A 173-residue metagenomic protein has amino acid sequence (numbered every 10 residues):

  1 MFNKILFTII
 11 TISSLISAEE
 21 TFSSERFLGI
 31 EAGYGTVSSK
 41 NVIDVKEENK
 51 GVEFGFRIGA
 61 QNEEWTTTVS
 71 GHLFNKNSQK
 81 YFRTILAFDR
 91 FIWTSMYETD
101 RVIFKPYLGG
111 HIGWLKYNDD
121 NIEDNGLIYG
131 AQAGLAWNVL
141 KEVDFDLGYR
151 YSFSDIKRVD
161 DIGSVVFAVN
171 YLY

Functional and structural regions predicted by a protein language model:
M1-F27: Cleavable N-terminal export/targeting peptides
S17-L73, I112, S164-L172: Short glycine/proline- and aromatic-enriched beta-strand/turn motifs that initiate or cap beta-hairpins
E19-R26, W93-K105, V139-V143: Short loop/turn motifs that connect adjacent beta-strands in outer-membrane beta-barrel proteins
S24-R26, E48-F54, K80-T84, F104 (+2 more regions): Residues that define the transmembrane beta-barrel architecture of outer-membrane proteins
S38-K40, H111-V143: A mid-sequence interfacial segment
K40-E47, F74-N77, T99, N118-D124 (+1 more regions): Outer-membrane beta-barrel domain signature
K46, V69-N75, Y81, A131 (+1 more regions): Predominantly the C-terminal beta-signal and adjacent terminal strand-loop region of outer-membrane beta-barrel
G59-D120, N170-L172: Gram-negative (and chloroplast) outer-membrane scaffold detector with strong preference for beta-barrel transmembrane
